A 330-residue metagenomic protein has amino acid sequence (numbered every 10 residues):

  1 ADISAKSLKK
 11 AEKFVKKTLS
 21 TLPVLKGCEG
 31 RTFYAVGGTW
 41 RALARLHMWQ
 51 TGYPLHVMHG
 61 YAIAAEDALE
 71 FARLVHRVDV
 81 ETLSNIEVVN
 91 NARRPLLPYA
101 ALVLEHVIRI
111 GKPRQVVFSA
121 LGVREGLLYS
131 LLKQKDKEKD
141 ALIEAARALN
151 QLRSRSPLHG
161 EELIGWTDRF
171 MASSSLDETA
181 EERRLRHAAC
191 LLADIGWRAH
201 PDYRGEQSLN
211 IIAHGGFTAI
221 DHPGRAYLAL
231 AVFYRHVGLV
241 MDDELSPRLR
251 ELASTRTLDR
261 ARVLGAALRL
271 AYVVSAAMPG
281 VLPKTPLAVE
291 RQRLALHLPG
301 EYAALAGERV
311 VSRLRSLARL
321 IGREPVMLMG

Functional and structural regions predicted by a protein language model:
A1-L296, A304: Helical "lid/coupling" subdomains associated with nucleotide-phosphate turnover
L305-E324: Short, non-transmembrane amphipathic alpha-helical segments
M327-G330: Short proline/glycine- and acidic-rich turn/helix-capping motifs at secondary-structure junctions
